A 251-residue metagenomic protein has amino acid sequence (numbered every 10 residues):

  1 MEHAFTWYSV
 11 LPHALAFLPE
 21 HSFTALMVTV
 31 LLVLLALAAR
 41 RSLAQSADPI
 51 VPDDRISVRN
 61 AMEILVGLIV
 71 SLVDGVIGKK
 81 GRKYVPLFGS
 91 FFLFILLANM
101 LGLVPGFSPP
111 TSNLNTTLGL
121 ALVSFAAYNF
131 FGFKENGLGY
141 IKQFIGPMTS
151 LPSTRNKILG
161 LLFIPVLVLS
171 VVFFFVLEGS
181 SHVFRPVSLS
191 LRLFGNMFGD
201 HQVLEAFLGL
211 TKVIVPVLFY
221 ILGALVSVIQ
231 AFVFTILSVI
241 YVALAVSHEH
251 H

Functional and structural regions predicted by a protein language model:
M1-H251: Selective transmembrane helix interface/packing segments
